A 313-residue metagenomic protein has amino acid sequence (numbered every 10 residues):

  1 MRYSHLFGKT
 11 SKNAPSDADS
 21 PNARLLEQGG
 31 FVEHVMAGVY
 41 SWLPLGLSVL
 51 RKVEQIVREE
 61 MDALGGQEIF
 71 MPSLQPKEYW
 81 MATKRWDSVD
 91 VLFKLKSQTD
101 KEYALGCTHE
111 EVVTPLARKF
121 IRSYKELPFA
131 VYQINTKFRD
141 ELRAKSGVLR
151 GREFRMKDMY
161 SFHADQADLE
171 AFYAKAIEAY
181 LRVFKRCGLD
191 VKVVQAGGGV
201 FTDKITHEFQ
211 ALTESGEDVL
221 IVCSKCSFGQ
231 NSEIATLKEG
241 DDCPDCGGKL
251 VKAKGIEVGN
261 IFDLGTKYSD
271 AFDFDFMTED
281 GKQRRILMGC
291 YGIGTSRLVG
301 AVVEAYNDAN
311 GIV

Functional and structural regions predicted by a protein language model:
M1-V313: TRNA-recognition modules of translation machinery and tRNA-sensing kinases, especially anticodon-binding
